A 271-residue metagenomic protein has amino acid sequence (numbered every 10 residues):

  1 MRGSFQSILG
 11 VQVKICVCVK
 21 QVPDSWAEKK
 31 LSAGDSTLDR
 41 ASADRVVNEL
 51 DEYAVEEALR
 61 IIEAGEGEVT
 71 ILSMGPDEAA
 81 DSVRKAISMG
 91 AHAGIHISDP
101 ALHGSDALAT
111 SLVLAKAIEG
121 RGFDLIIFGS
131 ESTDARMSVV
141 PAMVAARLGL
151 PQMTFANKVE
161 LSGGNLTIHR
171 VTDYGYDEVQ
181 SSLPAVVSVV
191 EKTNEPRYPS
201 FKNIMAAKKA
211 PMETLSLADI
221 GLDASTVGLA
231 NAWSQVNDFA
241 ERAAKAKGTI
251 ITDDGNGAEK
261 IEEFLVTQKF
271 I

Functional and structural regions predicted by a protein language model:
R2-I271: N-terminal glycine-rich FAD/FM-binding segment characteristic of electron-transfer flavoproteins
